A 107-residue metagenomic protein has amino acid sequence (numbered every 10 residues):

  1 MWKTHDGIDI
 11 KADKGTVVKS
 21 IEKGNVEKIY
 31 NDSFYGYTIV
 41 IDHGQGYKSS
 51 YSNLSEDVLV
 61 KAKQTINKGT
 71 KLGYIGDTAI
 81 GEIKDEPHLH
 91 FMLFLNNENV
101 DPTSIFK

Functional and structural regions predicted by a protein language model:
M1-S20: Short glycine/threonine/proline-enriched tight-turn/helix- or strand-capping micro-motif at secondary-structure
A12, D57-V60: Short alpha-helix capping/helix-loop boundary micro-motifs
G15-T16, Y30-D32, I80: Short polar/acidic secondary-structure junctions
T16, Q45-Y47, E98: Short acidic/polar mixed-charge low-complexity motifs
V17-V26, L59-D77: Short, well-structured beta-strand-loop connectors
S20-V58, P87-H88: Zn2+-dependent peptidoglycan hydrolase active-site motif and core
Y37-V40, Q64-K107: Conserved, short, structured surface segments that act as functional micro-motifs
